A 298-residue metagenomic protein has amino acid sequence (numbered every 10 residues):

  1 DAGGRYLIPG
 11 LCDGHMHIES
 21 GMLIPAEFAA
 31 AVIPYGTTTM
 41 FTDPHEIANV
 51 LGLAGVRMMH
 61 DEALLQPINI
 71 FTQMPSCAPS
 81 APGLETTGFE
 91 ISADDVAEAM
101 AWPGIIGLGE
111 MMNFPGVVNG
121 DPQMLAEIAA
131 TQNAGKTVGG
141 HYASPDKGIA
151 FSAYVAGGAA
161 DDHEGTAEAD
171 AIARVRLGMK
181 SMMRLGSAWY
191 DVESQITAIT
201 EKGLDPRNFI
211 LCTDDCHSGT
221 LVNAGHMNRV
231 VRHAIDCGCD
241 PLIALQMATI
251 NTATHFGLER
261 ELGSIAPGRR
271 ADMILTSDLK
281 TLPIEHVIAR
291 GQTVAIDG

Functional and structural regions predicted by a protein language model:
D1-T42: Replace "His-x-His-based motif
G4, H15, G36, M59 (+6 more regions): Divalent metal-coordination and catalytic microenvironments
G10-I18, M40-T42, I70-M74, I106-E110 (+4 more regions): Hydrophobic faces of well-ordered beta-strands that scaffold small-molecule active sites in alpha/beta enzyme cores
A26-T137, K202-L204: Divalent-metal coordination cores built from histidine and acidic residues
T37-T38, P103-I105, N133, A153-D161 (+2 more regions): Glycine-enriched alpha-helix->loop->beta-strand junction motifs that scaffold or abut catalytic
L53, G120-D121, D146-V155, I172 (+3 more regions): Histidine/acidic-residue-rich catalytic or RNA/ligand-binding cores of hydrolases and nuclease-related proteins
E110-A169, L185: Divalent metal-binding pocket/active-site signature
I199-L279, I288: His/Asp/Glu-enriched, well-ordered alpha-helical/loop segment that forms or immediately abuts the divalent-metal
